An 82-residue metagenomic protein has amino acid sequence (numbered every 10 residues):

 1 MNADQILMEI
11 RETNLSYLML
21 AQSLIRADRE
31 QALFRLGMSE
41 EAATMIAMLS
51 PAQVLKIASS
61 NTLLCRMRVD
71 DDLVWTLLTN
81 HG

Functional and structural regions predicted by a protein language model:
M1-R11: Charged, compositionally biased N-terminal leader segments and the immediate start of the first structured element
D4, S16, E30, D72-L73: Intrinsic disorder/low-complexity detector
L7, Q31-A32, W75, T79: Peripheral peptide segments
E9-M19: Long, highly charged, low-complexity intrinsically disordered interaction regions that mediate electrostatic DNA/RNA
L18-S59: Amphipathic alpha-helical packing elements
S59-G82: Long, compositionally biased
